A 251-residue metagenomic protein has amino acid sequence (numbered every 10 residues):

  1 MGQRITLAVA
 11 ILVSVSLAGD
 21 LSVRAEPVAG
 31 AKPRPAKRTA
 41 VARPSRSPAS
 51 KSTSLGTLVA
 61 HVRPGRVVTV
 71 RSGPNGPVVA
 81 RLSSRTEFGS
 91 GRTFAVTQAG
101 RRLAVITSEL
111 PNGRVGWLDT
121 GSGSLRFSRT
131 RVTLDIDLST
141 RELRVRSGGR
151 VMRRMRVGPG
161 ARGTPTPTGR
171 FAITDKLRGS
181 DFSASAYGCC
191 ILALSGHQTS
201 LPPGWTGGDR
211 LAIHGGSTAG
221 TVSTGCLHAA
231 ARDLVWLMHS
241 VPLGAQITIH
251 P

Functional and structural regions predicted by a protein language model:
M1-I11: N-terminal export and membrane-targeting signals
V15-K37: C-terminal region of N-terminal signal peptides and the immediate post-cleavage residues of exported proteins
G30, V41-A95: Beta-loop motif signature
P33-G56, T107-D135: Boundary regions of SH3-family modules and the immediately adjacent low-complexity/disordered segments in eukaryotic
S45-S47, E109-L110, S122-V132, A161-R170 (+1 more regions): Exported/periplasmic cell-wall-interacting domains
L55-T57, R63-V67, G91, G100-R102 (+9 more regions): Extracytoplasmic
S83-S124: SH3/SH3-like beta-barrel superfamily modules
T120-G121, L125-A161: A structural motif detector for short, solvent-exposed N-terminal "entry" segments of globular domains
